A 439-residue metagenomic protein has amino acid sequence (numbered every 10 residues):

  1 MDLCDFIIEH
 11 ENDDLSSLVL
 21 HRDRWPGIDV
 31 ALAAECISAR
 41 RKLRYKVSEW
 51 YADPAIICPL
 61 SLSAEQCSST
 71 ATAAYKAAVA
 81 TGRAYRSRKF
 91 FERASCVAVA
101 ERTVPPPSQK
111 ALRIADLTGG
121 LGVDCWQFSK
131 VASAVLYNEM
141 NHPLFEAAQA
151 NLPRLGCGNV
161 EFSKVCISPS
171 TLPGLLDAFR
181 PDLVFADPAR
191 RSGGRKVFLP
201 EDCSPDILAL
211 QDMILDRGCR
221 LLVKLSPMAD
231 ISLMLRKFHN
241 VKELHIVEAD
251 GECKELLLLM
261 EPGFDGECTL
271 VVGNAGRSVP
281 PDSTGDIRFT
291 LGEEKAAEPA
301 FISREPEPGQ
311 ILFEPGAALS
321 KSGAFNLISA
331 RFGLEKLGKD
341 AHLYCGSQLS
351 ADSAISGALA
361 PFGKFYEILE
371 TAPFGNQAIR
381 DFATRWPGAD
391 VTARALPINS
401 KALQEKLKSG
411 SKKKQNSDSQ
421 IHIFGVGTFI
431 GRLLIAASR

Functional and structural regions predicted by a protein language model:
M1-R439: SAM-dependent transferase fold signal centered on methyltransferase-like domains, encompassing both Class I
